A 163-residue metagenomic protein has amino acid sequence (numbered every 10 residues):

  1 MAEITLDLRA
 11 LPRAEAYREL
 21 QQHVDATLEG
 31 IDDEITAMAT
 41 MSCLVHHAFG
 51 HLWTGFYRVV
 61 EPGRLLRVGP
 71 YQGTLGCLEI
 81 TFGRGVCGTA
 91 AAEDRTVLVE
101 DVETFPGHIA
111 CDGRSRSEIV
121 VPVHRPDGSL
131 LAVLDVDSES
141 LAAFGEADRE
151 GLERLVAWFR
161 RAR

Functional and structural regions predicted by a protein language model:
M1-L75, R154-R163: Intrinsically disordered, low-complexity terminal regulatory regions
D33-T36, F82, S115, A147: A generic structural signal for residues located within well-ordered alpha-helices of large catalytic or ligand-binding
W53, V120, V133: Short hydrophobic/aromatic beta-strand element in the GNAT-like acyltransferase core that lines or flanks the acyl-donor
V59, R64-G113: Regulatory sensory and allosteric helical modules in signal-transduction proteins and certain transcription factors
S117-R125: A short, aliphatic-rich beta-strand micro-motif
H124-S138: Sensory-domain boundary capping and coupling elements
G128, F144-E146, G151, R161: Well-ordered alpha/beta subsegment
S140-A142: A generic structural motif
